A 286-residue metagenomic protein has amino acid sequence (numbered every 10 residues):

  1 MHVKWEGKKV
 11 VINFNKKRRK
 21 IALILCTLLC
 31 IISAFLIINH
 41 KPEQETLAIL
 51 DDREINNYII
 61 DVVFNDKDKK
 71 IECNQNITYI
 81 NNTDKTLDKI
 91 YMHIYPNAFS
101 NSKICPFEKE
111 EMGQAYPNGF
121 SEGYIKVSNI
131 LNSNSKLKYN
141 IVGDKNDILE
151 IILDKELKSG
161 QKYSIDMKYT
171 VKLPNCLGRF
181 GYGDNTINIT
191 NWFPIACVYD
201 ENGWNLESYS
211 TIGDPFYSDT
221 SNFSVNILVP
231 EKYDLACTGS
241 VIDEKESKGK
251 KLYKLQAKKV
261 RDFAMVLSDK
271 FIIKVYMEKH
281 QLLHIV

Functional and structural regions predicted by a protein language model:
M1-R18: N-terminal Lys/Arg-rich, disordered targeting/topogenic segments
R19-C73, G183: N-terminal, polar/Ser/Thr-rich
I71, N76-A98, K103: Ligand-binding face of N-terminal immunoglobulin V-set domains in extracellular IgSF glycoproteins
Q75-I77, N81, I94, Q161-N175 (+2 more regions): Short, hydrophobic/aromatic-enriched beta-strand segments in well-ordered soluble domains
I80, G113-N185: A surface-exposed beta-strand-loop module
Y91-S135, T190, L228, K232: Solvent-exposed beta-hairpin/edge-strand motifs
S102-A115, T170-F223, K274-Y276: Glycine/proline-rich low-complexity spacer/linker segments in large multi-domain proteins
D214-V286: Hydrophobic helix-coil surface modules that form long, contiguous segments used for peptide/substrate interaction
